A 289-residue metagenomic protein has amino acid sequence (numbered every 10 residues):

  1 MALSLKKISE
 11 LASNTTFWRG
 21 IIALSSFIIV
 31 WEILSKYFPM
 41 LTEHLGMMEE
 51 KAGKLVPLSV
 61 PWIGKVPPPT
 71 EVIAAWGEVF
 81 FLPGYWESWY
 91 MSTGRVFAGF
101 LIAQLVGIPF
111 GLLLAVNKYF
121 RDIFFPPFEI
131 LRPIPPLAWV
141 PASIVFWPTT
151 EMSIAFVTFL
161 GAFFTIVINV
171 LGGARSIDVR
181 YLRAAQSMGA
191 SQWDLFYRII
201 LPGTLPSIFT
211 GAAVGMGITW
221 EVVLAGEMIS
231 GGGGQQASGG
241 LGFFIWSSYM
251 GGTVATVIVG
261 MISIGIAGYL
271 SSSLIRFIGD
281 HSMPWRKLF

Functional and structural regions predicted by a protein language model:
S4-S13, P39-I102: Periplasmic/extracellular loop-to-transmembrane helix junction in inner-membrane transport proteins
N14-E43: N-terminal signal-anchor transmembrane alpha helix
A98-F128: Transmembrane-helix boundary motif in ABC transporter permease subunits
F125, E129-T165, G172-G173, G211: Generic hydrophobic transmembrane alpha-helix motif, especially the helices
P126, N169-I208, L241, I245: Short cytoplasmic-facing helical segments at TM-TM junctions of multi-pass membrane proteins
V145, A174, V222-I258, S263 (+1 more regions): Glycine-rich helix-loop "coupling/hinge" segments at transmembrane-helix boundaries in multipass transporters
F156-L160, W193-G226: Transmembrane alpha-helices
V257-F289: C-terminal transmembrane helix and the adjacent membrane-cytosol boundary/short C-terminal tail of inner/organellar
